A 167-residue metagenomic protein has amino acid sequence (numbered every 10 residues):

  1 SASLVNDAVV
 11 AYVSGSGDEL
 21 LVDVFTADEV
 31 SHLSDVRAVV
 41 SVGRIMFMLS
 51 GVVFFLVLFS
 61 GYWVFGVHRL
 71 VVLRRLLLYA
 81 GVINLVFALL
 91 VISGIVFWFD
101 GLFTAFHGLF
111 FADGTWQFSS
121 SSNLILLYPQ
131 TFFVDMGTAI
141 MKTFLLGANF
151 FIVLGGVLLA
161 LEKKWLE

Functional and structural regions predicted by a protein language model:
S1-A8: Juxtamembrane non-transmembrane segments of integral membrane proteins
V10-Y12: Membrane-proximal extracellular/periplasmic loop immediately following the first transmembrane helix
S14-S50, F132-F144: Individual transmembrane alpha-helix segments
L33, L73, L77, F106 (+1 more regions): Hydrophobic alpha-helical elements at and bordering transmembrane segments of multi-pass membrane proteins
G51-F97, I152-E167: Juxtamembrane interface at the cytosolic side of transmembrane helices
V96-S121: Juxtamembrane non-transmembrane "cap" segments at the membrane-aqueous interface of multi-pass membrane proteins
G114-E167: Terminal transmembrane helical module of multi-pass membrane proteins
